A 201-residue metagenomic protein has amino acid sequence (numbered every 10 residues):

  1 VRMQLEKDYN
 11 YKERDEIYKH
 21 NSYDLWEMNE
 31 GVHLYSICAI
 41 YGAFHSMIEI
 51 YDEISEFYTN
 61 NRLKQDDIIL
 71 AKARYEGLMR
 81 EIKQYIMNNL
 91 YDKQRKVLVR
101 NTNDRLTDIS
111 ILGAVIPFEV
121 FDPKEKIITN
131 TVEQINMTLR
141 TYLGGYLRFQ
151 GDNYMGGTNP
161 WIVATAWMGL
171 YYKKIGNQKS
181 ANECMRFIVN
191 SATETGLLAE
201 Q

Functional and structural regions predicted by a protein language model:
V1-R80, Q84, I109-L112: The feature captures the catalytic groove of carbohydrate-active enzymes
M3-E27, M79-I162, E183-Q201: Extended glycan-interaction surfaces of carbohydrate-active proteins
H33-E49, R105-E119, T158-K174: Well-ordered alpha-helical segments within folded domains of soluble proteins
